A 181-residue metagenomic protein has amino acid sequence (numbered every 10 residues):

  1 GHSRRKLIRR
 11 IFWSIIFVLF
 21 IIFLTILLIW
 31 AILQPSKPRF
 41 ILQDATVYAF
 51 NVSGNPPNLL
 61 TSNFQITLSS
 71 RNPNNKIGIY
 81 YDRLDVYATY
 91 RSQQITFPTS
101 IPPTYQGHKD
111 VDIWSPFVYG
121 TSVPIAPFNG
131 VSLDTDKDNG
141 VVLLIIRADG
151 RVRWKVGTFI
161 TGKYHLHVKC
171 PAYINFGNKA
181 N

Functional and structural regions predicted by a protein language model:
G1-N181: Membrane-associated and secretory-pathway sequences
